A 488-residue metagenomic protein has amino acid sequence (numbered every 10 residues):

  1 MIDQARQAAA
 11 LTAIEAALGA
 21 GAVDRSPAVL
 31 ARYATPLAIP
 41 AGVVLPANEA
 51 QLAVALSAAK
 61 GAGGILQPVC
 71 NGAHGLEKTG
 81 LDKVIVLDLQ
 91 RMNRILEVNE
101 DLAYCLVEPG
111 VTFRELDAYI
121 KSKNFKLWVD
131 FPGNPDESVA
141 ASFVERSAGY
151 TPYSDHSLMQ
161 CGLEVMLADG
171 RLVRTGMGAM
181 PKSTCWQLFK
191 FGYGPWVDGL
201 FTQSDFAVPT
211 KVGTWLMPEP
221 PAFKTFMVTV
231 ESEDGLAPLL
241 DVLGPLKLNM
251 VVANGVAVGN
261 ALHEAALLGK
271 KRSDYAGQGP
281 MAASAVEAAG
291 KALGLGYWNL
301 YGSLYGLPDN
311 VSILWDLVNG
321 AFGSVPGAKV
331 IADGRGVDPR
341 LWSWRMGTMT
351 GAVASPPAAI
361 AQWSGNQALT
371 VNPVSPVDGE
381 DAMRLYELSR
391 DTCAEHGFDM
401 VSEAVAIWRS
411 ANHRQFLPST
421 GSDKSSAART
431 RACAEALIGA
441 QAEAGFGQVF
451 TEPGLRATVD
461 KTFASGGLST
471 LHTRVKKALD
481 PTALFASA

Functional and structural regions predicted by a protein language model:
A9-A20, V54-A62, Y119, V242-M250 (+5 more regions): Generic non-transmembrane alpha-helical segments
V23-P27, L45-P46, L66-C70, L87-L89 (+10 more regions): General beta-strand structural signal in soluble alpha/beta enzymes
P27, R32-M92: Glycine-rich N-terminal segment of FAD-binding domains in flavoprotein oxidoreductases, spanning the beta-loop-helix
A50, T79-R114, Y150-P152, L216: Glycine-/small-residue-rich beta-strand-loop submotif within the FAD-binding core of flavoenzymes
L96, P109, R114-L248: FAD-binding subdomain of flavoenzyme oxidoreductases
V228-S232, A237-C433, T451-R456: C-terminal substrate-recognition/cap domain of FAD-linked oxidoreductases
Q448-A488: Activity-critical C-terminal alpha-helical subdomain
